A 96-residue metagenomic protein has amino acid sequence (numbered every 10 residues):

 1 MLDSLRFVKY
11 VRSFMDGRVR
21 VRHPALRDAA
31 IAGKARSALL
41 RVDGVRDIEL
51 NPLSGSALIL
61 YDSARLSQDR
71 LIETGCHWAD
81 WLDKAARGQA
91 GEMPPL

Functional and structural regions predicted by a protein language model:
M1-Y10, F14, R70-L96: C-terminal low-complexity, charged extensions that often adopt amphipathic alpha-helices
V8-V11, R18, L26, A35-S56 (+1 more regions): Short acidic amphipathic segments
M15, A30, S37, A85: Surface-exposed, interaction-prone regions with an acidic/low-complexity signature
D28-A32, R36, Q68-L71: Generic alpha-helical secondary structure
A38-V42, S67-Q68, H77-D80: Short, low-complexity, polar/charged sequence segments that are solvent-exposed and flexible
D62-L66: Helix N-cap motif at beta-to-alpha junctions
